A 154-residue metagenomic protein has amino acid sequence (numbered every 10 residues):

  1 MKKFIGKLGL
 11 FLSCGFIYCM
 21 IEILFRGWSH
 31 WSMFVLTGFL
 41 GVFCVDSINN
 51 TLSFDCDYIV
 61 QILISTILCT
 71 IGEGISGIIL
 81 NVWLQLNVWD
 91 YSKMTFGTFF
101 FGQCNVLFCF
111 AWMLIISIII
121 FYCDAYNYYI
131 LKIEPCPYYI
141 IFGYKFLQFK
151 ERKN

Functional and structural regions predicted by a protein language model:
M1-N154: Aromatic-rich, lipid-facing transmembrane alpha helices and their immediate juxtamembrane interface loops in integral
